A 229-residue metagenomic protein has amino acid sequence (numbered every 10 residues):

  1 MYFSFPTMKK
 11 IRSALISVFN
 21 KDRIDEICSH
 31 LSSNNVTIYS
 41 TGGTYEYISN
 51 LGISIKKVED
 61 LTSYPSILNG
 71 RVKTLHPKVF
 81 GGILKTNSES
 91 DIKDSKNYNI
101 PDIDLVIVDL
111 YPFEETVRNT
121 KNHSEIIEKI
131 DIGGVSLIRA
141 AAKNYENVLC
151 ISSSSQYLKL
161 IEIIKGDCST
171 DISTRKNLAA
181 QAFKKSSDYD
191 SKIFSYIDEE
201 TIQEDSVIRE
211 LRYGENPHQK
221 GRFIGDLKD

Functional and structural regions predicted by a protein language model:
F3-L61: N-terminal glycine-/serine-/threonine-rich phosphate-binding loop
K9-S13, S33-V36, L51-S54, H76-F80 (+8 more regions): Short coil/turn connectors at secondary-structure junctions
I16, T37-G42, K56-D60, K85 (+4 more regions): General beta-strand structural signal in soluble alpha/beta enzymes
E26-C28, S49-G52, D60, I67-G70 (+4 more regions): Short acidic, glycine/serine/threonine-rich loops at helix termini
G43-P112: Glycine-rich nucleotide/cofactor/substrate-binding loop typically near the N-terminus or early in the first domain
P77, I83-N87, N97-L149, D226-D229: Divalent-metal (Mg2+/Mn2+/Ca2+)-assisted nucleotide/phosphate chemistry catalytic cores
T120-I132, Y145-I151, I163-K184: Flexible, glycine/proline-enriched loop segments at strand-loop-helix junctions that form or flank small-ligand binding
Y157-I163, C168-D229: Active-site loops and adjacent core secondary-structure elements that bind or stabilize anionic groups
